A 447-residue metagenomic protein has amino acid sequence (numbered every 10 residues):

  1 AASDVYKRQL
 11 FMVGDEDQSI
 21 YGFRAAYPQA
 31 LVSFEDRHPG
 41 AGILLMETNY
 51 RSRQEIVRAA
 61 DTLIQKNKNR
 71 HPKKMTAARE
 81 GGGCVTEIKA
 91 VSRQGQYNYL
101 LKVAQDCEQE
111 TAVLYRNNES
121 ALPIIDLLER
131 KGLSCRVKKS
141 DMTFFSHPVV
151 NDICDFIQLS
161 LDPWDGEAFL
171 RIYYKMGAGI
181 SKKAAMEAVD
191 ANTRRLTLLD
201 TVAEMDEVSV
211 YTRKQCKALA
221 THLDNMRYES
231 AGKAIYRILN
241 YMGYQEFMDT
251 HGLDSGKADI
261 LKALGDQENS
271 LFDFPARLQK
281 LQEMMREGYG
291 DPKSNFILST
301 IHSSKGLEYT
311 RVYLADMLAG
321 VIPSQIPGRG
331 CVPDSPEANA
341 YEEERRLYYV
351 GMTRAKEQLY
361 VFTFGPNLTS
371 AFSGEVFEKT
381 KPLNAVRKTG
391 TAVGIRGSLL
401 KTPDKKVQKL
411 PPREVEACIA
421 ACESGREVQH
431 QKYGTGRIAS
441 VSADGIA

Functional and structural regions predicted by a protein language model:
A2-Y6: Short, small-residue-biased leader/transition segments that mark boundaries at the very start of proteins
K7-R24, E35-E47: Conserved phosphoryl-transfer catalytic core
E16-I20, A25-Q29, N49-R53, R93 (+6 more regions): Conserved nucleotide-binding/hydrolysis micro-motifs of P-loop NTPases
H38, G82, Q105-G232, Q245-M248: ATPase/helicase motor core of nucleic-acid motors
P39-G42, E47-S134, L161-D162: Helicase P-loop NTPase motor core
E204-E308, S324, K356-F362, L368 (+1 more regions): Accessory C-terminal helicase-associated subdomains
F272-L278, R311, L318-A447: C-terminal accessory regions
